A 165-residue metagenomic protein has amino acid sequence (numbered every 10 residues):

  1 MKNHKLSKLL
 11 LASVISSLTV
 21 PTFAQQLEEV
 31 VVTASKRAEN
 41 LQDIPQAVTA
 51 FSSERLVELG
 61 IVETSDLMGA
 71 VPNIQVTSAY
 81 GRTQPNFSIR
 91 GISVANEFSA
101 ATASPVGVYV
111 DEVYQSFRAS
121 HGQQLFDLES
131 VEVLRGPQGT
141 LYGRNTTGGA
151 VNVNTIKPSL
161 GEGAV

Functional and structural regions predicted by a protein language model:
M1-Q26: Cleavable N-terminal targeting peptides that direct proteins into the secretory/outer-membrane pathway or into
Q25, F98-T102, P158-G163: Short loop/turn motifs that connect adjacent beta-strands in outer-membrane beta-barrel proteins
L27-L59, L67, P85-S88, V106 (+1 more regions): N-terminal periplasmic "start-of-domain" segments of outer-membrane beta-barrel proteins
A34-K36, G91-S93, V110-E112, R135 (+1 more regions): Flexible glycine-/small-residue-rich
A38-N40, V57-E58, Q75-T77, A95-E97 (+2 more regions): Short beta-strands and strand-coil junctions in structured, solvent-facing domains, enriched
T64-L67, N86-S88, Y109, S130-V133 (+1 more regions): N-terminal periplasmic accessory domains that precede and gate Gram-negative outer-membrane beta-barrel machines
S65, G69-V113: Extracytoplasmic beta-strand/coil segments of soluble accessory domains associated with Gram-negative outer-membrane
E97-S99, P105-P137: Short acidic/polar hinge/loop motifs at secondary-structure boundaries that mediate gating or recognition
